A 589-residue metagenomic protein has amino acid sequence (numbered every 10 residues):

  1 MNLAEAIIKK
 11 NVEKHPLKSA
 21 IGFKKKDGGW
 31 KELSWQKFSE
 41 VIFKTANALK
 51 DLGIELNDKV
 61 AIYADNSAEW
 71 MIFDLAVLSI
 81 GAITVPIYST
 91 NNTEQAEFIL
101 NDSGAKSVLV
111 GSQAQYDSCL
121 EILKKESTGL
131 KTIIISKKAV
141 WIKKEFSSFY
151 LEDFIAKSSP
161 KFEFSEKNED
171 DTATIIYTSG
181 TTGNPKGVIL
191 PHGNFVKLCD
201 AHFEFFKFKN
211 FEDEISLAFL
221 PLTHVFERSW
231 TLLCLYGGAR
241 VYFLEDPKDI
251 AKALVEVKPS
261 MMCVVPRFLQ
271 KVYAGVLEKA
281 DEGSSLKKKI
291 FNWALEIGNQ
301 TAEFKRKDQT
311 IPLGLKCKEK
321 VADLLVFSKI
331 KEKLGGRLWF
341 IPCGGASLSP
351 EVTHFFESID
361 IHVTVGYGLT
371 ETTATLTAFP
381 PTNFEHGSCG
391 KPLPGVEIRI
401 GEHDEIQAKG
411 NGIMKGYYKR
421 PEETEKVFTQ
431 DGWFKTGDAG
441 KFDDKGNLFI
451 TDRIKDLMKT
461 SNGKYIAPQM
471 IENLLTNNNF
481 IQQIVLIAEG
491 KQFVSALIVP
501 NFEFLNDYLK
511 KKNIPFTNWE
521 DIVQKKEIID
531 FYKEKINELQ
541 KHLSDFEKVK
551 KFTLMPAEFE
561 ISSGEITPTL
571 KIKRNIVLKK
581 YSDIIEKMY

Functional and structural regions predicted by a protein language model:
L17, I21-L75, N92-E97, Y150-D153 (+1 more regions): Conserved AMP-binding/adenylate-forming core of the ANL superfamily
L17-S19, S158-Y177, N184, K209-I215: Conserved pre-ATP/AMP-binding loop-to-beta segment of ANL
D27, A114-E169, V276-K329: ANL superfamily adenylate-forming
E32-Q36, A173-C199: Conserved AMP-binding A3 loop
L52, S79-D153, F531: Structural core segment of the AMP-binding/adenylate-forming
S89-E121, L198-L217, P247-M261, K333: Conserved ATP-dependent adenylate/AMP-binding module captured primarily in the ANL superfamily
V196-I215, L222-F327, R337: Conserved AMP-binding/adenylation subdomain of ANL enzymes
P392-T460: Conserved ATP-binding/catalytic segment of the ANL
